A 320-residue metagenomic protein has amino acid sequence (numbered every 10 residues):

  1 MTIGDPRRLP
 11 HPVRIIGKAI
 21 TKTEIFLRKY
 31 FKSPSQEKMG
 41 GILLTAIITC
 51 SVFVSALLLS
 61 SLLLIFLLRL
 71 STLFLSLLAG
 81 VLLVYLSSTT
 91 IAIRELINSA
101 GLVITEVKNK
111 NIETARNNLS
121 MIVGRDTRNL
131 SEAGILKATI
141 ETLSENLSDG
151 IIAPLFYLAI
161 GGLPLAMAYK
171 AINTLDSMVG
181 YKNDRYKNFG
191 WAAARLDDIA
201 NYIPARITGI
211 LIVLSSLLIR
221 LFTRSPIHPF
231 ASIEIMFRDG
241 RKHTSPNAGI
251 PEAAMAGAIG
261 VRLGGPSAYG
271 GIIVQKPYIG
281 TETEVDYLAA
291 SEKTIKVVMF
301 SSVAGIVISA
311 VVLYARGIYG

Functional and structural regions predicted by a protein language model:
M1-M167, G180-G320: Hydrophobic alpha-helical transmembrane segments
A171, L175, V179: Active-site His/Glu-centered metal-binding helix of metallohydrolases
